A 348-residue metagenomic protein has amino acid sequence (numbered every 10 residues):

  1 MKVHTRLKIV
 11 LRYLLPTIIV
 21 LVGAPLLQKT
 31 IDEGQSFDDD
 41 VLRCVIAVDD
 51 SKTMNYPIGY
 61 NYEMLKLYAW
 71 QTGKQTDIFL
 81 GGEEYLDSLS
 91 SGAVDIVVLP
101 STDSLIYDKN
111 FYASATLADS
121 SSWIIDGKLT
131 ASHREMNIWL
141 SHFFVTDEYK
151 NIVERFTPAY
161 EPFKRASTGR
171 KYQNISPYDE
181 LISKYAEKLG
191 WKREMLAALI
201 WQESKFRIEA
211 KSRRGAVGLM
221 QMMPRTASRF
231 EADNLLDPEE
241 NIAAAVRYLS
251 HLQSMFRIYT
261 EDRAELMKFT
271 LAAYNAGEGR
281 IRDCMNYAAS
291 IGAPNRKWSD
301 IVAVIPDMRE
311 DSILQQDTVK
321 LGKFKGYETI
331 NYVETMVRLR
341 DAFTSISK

Functional and structural regions predicted by a protein language model:
V10-Y13, F37-P100: Extracytoplasmic small-molecule ligand-binding "clamshell" domains of the periplasmic binding protein/Venus flytrap
L11-L26: Hydrophobic membrane-insertion alpha-helices, especially the h-region of bacterial N-terminal signal peptides
P25, Y62-Q71, S122-Y160, Q173-S176 (+1 more regions): Extended ligand-binding regions for polar small-molecule ligands
Q28-V41, F79-T130, K205, P224-T226: Acidic, polar ligand-binding/catalytic clefts
T157-F206, E239-I242, F256-T260: Export/targeting segments at the very N-terminus of extracytoplasmic proteins
W191-R207, M222, I242-V246, T270-A276 (+1 more regions): Short, functionally critical alpha-helical segments immediately adjacent to catalytic or ligand/cofactor-binding
E209-D233, E240-H251, M336: Substrate-binding/active-site groove segments that recognize and process beta-1,4-linked N-acetyl-hexosamine
L271-A342: Catalytic and substrate-binding regions of cell-wall glycan-acting enzymes that process beta-1,4-linked
